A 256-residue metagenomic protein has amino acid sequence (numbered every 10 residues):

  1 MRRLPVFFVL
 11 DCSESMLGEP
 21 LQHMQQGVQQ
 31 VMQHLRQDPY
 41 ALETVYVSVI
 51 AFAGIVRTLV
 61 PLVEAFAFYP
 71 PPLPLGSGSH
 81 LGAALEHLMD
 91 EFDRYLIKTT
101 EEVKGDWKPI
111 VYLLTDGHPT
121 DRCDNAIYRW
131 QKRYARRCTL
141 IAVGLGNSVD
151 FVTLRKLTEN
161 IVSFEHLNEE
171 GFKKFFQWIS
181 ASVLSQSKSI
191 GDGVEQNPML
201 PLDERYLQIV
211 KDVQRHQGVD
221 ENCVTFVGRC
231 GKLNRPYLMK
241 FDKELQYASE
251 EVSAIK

Functional and structural regions predicted by a protein language model:
M1-V60, L88, I110-L114: Von Willebrand factor
E14, R57, A67-W107, D121-R122 (+3 more regions): Von Willebrand factor
P39-Y40, Q131-C138: Arginine/glycine-rich "motif VI" loop of SF2 helicases in the C-terminal RecA-like domain
N147-L207: Von Willebrand factor A/integrin I-like adhesion domains
Q214-T225: Short, flexible, mixed-charge glycine/proline-rich loop motifs that serve as phosphate/nucleic-acid-contacting
V227-L233: Short cysteine-rich clusters marking metal-coordination/redox-active sites
N234-M239: Cys/His-rich microdomains that often coordinate metals
K240-A248: Short cysteine/histidine-rich zinc-coordinating motifs and their immediately flanking basic loops
